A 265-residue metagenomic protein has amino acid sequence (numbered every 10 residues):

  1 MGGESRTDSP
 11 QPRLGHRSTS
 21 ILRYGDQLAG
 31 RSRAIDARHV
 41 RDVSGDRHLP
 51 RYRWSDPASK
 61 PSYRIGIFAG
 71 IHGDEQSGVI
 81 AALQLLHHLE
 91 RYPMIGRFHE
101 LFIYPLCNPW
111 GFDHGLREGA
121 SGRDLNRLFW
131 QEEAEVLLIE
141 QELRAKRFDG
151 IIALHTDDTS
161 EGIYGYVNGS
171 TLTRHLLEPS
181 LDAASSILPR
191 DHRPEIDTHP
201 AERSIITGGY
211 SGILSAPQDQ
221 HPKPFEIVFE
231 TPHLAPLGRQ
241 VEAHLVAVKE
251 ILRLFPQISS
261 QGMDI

Functional and structural regions predicted by a protein language model:
M1-I265: Structured catalytic-domain cores with a bias toward divalent-metal coordination
